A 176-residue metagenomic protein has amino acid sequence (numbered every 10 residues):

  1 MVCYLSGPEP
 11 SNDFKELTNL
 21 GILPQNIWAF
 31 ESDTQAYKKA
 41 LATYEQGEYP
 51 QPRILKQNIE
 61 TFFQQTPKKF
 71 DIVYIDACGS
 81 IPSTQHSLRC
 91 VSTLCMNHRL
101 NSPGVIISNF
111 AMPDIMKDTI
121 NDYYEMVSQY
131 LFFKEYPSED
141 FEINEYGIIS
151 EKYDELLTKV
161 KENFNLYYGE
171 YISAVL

Functional and structural regions predicted by a protein language model:
M1, N26, D71-I72, V105: Structural motif
M1-Q65: SAM cofactor-binding core of SAM-dependent methyltransferases, primarily the Rossmann-like beta-alpha-beta module
Q64-I72: A short acidic, Gly/Pro-enriched loop at the edge of an enzyme's catalytic core that lines a small-molecule cofactor
Y74-D76: Residues lining the SAM
G79-N97, N101-S102: A short, conserved alpha-helix within the catalytic core of class I
R99-I115: Conserved beta-strand signature within the Rossmann-like core of class I S-adenosyl-L-methionine
F110-V127: Conserved class I S-adenosyl-L-methionine
D122-L176: A conserved mid-domain beta-alpha-beta active-site/ligand-binding segment of alpha/beta enzyme cores
